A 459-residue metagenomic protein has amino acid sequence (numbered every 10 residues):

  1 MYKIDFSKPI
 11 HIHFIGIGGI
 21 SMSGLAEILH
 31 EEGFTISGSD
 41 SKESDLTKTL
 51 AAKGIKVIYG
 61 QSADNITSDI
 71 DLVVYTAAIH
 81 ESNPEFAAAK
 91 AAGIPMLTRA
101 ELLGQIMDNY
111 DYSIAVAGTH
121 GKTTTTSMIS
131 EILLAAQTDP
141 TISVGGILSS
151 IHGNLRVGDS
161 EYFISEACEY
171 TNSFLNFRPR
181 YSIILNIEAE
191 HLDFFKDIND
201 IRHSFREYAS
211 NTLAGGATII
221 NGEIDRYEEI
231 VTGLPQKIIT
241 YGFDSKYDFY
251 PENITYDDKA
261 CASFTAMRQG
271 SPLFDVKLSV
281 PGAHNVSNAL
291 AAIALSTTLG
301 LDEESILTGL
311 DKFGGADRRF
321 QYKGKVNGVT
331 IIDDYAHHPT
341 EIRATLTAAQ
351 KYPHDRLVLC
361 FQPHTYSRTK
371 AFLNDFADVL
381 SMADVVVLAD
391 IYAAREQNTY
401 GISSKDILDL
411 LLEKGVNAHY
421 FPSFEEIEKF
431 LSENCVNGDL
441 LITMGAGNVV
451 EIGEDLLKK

Functional and structural regions predicted by a protein language model:
M1-P9, S62, G104-Q105, Q321-Y322 (+1 more regions): A short, basic/flexible loop-to-alpha-helix module at the beginning of a structural domain
Y2-H13, S21, L25-I28, E32 (+4 more regions): Nucleotide phosphate-binding/pyrophosphate-handling subdomain across enzymes that bind or process nucleotide phosphates
D5, I28-F34, A51, D64-S68 (+5 more regions): Phosphate-binding loop of NTP-binding sites
H13-I17, M444: Conserved N-terminal Rossmann-fold NAD(P)-binding element of oxidoreductases
T35-G38, T141, V387, H419: Conserved beta-strand positions in the Rossmann-like core of class I SAM-dependent methyltransferases
T35-T49: NAD(P)-binding Rossmann-fold cofactor-contacting core
S39, I58-Q61, L97-G104, S143-G146 (+4 more regions): Beta-strand->loop->alpha-helix junctions that form or flank phosphate-binding loops in nucleotide-handling enzymes
A377-N437: C-terminal helical cap/extension that packs against the catalytic core of soluble nucleotide-cofactor enzymes
